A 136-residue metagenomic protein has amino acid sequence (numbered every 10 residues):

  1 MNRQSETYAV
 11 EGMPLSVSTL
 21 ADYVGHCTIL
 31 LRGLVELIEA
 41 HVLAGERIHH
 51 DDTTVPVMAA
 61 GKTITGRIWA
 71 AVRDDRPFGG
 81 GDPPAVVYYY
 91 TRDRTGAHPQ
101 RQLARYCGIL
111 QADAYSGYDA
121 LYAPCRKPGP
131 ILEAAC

Functional and structural regions predicted by a protein language model:
M1-C136: Catalytic center-proximal scaffold of phosphoryl-transfer enzymes
